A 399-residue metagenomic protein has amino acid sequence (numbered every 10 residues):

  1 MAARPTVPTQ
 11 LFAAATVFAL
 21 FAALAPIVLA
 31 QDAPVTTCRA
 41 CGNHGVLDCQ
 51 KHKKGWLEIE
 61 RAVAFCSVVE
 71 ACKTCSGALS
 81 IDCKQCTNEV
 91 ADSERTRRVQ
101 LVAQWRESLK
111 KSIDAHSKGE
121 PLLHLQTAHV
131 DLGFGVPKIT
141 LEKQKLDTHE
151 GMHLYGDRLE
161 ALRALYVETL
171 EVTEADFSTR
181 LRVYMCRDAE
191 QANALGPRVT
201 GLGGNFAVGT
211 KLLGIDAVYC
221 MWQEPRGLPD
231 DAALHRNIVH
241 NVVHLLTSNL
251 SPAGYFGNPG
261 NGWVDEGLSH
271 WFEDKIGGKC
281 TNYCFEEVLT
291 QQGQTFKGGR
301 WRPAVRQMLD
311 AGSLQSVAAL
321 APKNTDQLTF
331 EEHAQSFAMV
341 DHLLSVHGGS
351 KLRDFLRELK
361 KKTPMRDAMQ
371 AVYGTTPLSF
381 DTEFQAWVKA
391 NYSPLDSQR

Functional and structural regions predicted by a protein language model:
M1-Q10: N-terminal secretory signal peptides that target proteins for export/translocation
R4-P5, I27-V28, V243: Intrinsically disordered, low-complexity terminal regions
F12-A25: Bacterial N-terminal signal peptides
A30-H124, G374-R399: N-terminal low-structure segments adjacent to metalloprotease catalytic domains across cellular compartments
G42, S76, L246-L250, L344: Protein kinase-like catalytic domain
Q50-K51, K84-Q85, A194-R198, S248 (+2 more regions): Short, solvent-exposed loop/turn and secondary-structure capping segments
E120-F256, G260-N261, P364-A371: Juxtacatalytic substrate-recognition/specificity segment
G201, N205-V218, A233, N237 (+1 more regions): Acidic/His/Gly-enriched intrinsically disordered linker/tail segments that often contain short helix/coil "MoRF-like"
